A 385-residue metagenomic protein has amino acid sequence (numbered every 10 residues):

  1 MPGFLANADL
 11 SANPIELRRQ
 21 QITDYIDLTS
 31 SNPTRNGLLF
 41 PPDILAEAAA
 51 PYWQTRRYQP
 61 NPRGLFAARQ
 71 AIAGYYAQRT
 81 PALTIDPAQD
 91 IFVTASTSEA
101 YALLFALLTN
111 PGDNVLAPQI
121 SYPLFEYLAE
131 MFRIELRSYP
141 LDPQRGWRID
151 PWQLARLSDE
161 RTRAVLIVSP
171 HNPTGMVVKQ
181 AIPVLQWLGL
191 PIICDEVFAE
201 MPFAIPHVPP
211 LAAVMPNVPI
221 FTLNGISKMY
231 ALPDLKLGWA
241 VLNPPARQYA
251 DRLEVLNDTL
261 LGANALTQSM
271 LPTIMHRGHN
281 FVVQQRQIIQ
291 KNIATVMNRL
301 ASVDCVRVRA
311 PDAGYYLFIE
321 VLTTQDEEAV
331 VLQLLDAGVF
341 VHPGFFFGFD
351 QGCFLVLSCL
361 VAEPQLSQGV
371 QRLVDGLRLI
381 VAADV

Functional and structural regions predicted by a protein language model:
N7-S96, I274-R277, L379-I380, V385: N-terminal small-domain helix-loop-helix segment of the aminotransferase-like
F66, D86-G112, K236-G238: Conserved beta-loop-alpha segment that forms the PLP phosphate-binding cup at the N-terminus of a helix
G74, Q78, A82-I85, A155 (+3 more regions): PLP-dependent enzyme catalytic core of the Aspartate aminotransferase-like
L107-A129: Conserved PLP-anchoring active-site segment centered on the Schiff-base-forming lysine
D113, I134, W187-P191, E196 (+1 more regions): A short helix->loop->beta-strand "cap" motif at the edges of active sites that frequently abuts
P143-V208: Active-site phosphate-binding strand-loop segment of PLP-dependent enzymes
A213-Q290, M297-N298, G376-L377, A382: Conserved core segment of the aminotransferase class I/II
P272, I288-M297, V308-V321, Q351: Conserved glycine-rich beta-strand-loop-beta hairpin in the small C-terminal domain of fold type I
